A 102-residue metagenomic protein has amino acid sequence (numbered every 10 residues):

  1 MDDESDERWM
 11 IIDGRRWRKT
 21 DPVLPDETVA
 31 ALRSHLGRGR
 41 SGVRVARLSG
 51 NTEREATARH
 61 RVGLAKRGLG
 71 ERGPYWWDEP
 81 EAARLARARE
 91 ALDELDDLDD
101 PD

Functional and structural regions predicted by a protein language model:
M1-D102: Extended, charge-rich alpha-helical interface modules
